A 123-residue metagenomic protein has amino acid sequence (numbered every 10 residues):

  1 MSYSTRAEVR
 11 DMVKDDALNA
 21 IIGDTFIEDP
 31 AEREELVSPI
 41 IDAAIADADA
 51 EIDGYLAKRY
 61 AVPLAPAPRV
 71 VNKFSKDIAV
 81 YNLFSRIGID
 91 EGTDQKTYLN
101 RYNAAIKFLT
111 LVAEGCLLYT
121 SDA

Functional and structural regions predicted by a protein language model:
M1-V71: Conserved short "hinge" loops at termini or chain/domain junctions
D42-L118: Internal mixed-charge
Y119-A123: Conserved small/polar residues in nucleotide/adenosyl-binding loops
